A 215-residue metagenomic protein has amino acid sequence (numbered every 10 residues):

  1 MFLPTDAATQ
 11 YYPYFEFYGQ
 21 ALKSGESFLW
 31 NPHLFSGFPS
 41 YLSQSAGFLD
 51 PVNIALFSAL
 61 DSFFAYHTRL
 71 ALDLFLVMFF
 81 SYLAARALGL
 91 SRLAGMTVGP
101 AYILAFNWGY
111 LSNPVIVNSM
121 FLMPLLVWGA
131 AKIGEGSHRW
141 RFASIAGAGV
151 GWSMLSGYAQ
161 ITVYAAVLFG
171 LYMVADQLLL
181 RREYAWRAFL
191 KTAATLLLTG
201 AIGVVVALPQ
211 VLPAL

Functional and structural regions predicted by a protein language model:
M1-F79, P100-F121: Membrane-interface coil-to-helix junctions
L76-L88, R92-L179, T192-A214: Membrane-embedded helix bundles of polyisoprenyl
E183-A185: Replace "small metal-dependent catalytic modules" with "small catalytic or cofactor-binding modules
A188: Aromatic-residue-lined binding/catalytic grooves and analogous aromatic/hydrophobic interfacial grooves in multimeric
